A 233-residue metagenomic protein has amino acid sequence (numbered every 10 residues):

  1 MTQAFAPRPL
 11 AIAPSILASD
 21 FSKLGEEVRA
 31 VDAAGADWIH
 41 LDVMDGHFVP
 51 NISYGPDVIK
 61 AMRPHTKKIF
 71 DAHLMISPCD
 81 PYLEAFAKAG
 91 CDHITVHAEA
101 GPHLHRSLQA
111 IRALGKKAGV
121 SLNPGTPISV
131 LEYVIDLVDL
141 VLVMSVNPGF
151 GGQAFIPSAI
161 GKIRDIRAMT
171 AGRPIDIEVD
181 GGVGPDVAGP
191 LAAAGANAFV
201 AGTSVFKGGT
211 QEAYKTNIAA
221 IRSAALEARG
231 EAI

Functional and structural regions predicted by a protein language model:
M1-A18, G25-E26, L226-I233: N-terminal amphipathic alpha-helix/helix-capping segment at the start of soluble metabolic enzymes
L10-I16, I39-L41, M62, F70-L74 (+5 more regions): Hydrophobic faces of well-ordered beta-strands that scaffold small-molecule active sites in alpha/beta enzyme cores
L24, V31, D42, F86 (+6 more regions): Conserved, mostly hydrophobic/aromatic
V28, D80-K88, T126-L137, G182-F199: Catalytic cores of alpha/beta
L41, D45-A110: N-terminal active-site wall of soluble small-molecule enzyme domains
I94-P102, L142-A154, A194-N217: Glycine-rich phosphate-binding active-site loops on the catalytic face of alpha/beta enzymes
I111, A192, K207-I233: C-terminal helical cap(s) of enzyme catalytic domains, especially alpha/beta-barrels
S121-P157: Histidine/lysine/aspartate-rich catalytic loop segments that bind and position anionic ligands
